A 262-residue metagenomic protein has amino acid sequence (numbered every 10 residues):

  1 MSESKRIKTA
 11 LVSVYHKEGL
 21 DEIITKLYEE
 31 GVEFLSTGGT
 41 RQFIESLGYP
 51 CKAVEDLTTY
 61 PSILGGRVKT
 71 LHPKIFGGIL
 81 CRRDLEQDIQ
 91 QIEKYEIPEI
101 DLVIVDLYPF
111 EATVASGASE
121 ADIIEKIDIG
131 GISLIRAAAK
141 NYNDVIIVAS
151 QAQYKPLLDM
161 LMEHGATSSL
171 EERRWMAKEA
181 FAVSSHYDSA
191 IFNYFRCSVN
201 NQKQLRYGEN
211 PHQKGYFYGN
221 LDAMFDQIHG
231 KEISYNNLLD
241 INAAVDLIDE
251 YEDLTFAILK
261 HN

Functional and structural regions predicted by a protein language model:
M1-L57: N-terminal glycine-/serine-/threonine-rich phosphate-binding loop
S2-R6, T25-L27, V68-P73, E93-P98 (+6 more regions): Solvent-exposed alpha-helices and their adjacent loops that cap or buttress functional pockets in soluble metabolic
K5-K8, I97-Y216, L221-F225: Internal alpha/beta core interface subdomains
R6-A10, P73-L80, S119-E120, F225-Y235 (+1 more regions): Short, basic, glycine/proline-bearing loop/turn elements
V12, E33-G38, K52-D56, C81 (+5 more regions): General beta-strand structural signal in soluble alpha/beta enzymes
G39-P109: Glycine-rich nucleotide/cofactor/substrate-binding loop typically near the N-terminus or early in the first domain
R196-N262: Long, structured protein-protein interaction/assembly regions in large complexes
